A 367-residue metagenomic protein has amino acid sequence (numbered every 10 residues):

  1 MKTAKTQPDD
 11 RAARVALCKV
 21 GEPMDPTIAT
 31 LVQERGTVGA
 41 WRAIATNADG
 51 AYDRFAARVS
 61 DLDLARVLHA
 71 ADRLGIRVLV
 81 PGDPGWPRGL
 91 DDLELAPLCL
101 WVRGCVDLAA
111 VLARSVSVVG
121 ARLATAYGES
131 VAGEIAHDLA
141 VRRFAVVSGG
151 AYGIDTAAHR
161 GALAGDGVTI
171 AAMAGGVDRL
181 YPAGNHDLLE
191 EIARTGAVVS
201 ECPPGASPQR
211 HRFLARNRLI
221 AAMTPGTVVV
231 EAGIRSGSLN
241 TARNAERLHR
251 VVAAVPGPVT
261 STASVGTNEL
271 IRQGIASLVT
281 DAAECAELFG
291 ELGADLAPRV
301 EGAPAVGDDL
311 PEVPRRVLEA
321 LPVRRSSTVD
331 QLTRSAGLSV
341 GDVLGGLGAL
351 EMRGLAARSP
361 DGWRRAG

Functional and structural regions predicted by a protein language model:
M1-D9, L74, V78-G367: Glycine-biased, small-residue-rich flexible motifs in mid-sequence functional cores and linkers
M1-P87, R353-G362, A366-G367: Short, small/acidic-rich helices and loops at N termini and domain boundaries of DNA replication/processing enzymes
